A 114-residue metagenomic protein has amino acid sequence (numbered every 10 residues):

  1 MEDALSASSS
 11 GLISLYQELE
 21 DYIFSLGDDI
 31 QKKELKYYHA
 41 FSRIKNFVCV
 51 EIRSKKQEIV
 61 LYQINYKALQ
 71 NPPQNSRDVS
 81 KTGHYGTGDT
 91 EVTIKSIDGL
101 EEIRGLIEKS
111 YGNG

Functional and structural regions predicted by a protein language model:
M1-L19: Solvent-exposed, charged helical/coil patches that constitute nucleic-acid or partner-interaction surfaces
L5, S9, G27, E108-Y111: Generic secondary-structure transition motif, activating predominantly at the C-termini of alpha-helices
S14-E18, G27-E34: Functionally critical, mid-to-C-terminal surface segments that flank or help form catalytic/ligand
Y16, E20, R104-I107: A generic alpha-helix structural signal
Q31-T90: Short, conserved beta-strand/beta-arch hydrophobic-aromatic motifs that form part of recognition grooves or interface
T82-G114: Well-ordered alpha/beta subsegment
